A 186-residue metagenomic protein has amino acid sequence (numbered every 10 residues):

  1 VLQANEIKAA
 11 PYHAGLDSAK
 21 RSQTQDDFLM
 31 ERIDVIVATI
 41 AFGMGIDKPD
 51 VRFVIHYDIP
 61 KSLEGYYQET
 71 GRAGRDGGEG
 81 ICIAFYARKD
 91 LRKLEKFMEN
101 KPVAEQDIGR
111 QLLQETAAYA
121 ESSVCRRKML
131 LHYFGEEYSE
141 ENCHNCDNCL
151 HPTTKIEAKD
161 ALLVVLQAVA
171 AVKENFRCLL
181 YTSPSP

Functional and structural regions predicted by a protein language model:
V1-N100: Helicase motor core with emphasis on the C-terminal RecA-like subdomain
D50, K93-F97, L112-T116, M129 (+1 more regions): A general alpha-helix detector
I59, R75, A84-A87, Q106-G109 (+3 more regions): Generic alpha-helical segment signature
G65, I108-Q111, C125, D160-V164: Generic recognition of stable, solvent-exposed alpha-helical segments in well-folded globular domains
L91-S123: A conserved SF2-helicase RecA2
C125-L162: Cys/His-rich short segments
K159-F176: Positively charged, polyanion-binding regions of nucleic-acid-associated proteins
Y181-P186: Conserved small/polar residues in nucleotide/adenosyl-binding loops
